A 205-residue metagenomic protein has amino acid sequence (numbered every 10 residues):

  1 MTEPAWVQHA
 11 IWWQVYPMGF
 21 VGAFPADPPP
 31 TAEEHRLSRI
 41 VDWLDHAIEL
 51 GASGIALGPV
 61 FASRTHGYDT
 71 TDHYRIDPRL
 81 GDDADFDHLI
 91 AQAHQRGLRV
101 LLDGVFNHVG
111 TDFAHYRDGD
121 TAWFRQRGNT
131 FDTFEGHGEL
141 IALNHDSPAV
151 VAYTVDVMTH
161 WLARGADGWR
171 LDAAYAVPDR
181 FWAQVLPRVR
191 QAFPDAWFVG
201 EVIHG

Functional and structural regions predicted by a protein language model:
E3-W12, Y16-G54, V60-R164, Q184-F193 (+1 more regions): Substrate-binding/active-site clefts of carbohydrate-active enzymes
R79-L80, A174-A183, G205: Acidic-and-aromatic substrate-binding clefts and catalytic sites of carbohydrate-active enzymes
L101, G168-A174: Short catalytic-loop micro-motif centered on adjacent basic/acidic residues
H108-V109, W169, V177: Catalytic P-loop NTPase motifs of RecA-like helicase/translocase cores
A196-G205: Extended hydrophobic/aromatic segments used for targeting, binding, or gating
